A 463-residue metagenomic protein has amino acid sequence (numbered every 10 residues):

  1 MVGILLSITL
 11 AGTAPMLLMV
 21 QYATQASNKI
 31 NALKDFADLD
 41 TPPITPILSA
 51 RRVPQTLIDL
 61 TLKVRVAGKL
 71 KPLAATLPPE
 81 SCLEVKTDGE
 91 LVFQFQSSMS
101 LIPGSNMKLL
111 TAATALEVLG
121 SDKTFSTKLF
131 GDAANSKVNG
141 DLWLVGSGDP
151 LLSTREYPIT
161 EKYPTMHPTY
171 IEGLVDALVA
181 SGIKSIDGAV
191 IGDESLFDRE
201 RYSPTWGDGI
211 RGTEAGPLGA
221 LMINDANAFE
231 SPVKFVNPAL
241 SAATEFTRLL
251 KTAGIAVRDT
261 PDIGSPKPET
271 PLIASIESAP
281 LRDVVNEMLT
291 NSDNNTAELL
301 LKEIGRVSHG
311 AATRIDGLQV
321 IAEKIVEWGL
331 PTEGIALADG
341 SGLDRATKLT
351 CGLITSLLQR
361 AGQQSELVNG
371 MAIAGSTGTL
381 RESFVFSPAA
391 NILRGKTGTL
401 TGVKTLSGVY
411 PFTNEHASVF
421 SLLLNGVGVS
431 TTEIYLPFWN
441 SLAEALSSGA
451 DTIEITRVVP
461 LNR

Functional and structural regions predicted by a protein language model:
V2-L17: Hydrophobic membrane-insertion alpha-helices, especially the h-region of bacterial N-terminal signal peptides
F36-S100, D122, L174-G182: Beta-lactamase-like hydrolase cores
P78-E80, Q96-S98, G104-M107, D122-T124 (+10 more regions): Extracytoplasmic
E80-S81, K137-G219, G254-I255, P261-S265 (+1 more regions): Mid-domain, small-residue-enriched loop/turn segments at the edges of structured enzyme/sensor domains
F93-F95, G305-R463: Small-residue-rich helix-loop
P103-S121, V190, L221, E245-L250 (+2 more regions): Active-site SXXK
E117-D132, N139, G254, R258-D262 (+1 more regions): Short, well-structured active-site flanking segments
P217, N227-V368: A small/polar active-site loop signature that marks catalytic segments
